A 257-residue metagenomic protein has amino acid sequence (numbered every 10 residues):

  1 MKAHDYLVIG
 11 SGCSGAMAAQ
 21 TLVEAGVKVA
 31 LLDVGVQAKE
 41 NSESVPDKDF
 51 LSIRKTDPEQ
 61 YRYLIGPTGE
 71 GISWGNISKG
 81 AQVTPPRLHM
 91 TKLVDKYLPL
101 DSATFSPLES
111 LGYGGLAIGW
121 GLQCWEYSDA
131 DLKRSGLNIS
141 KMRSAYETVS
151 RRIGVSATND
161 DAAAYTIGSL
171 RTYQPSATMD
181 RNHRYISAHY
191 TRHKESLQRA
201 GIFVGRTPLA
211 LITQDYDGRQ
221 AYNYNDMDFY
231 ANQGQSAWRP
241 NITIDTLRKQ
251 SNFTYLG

Functional and structural regions predicted by a protein language model:
K2-R134, N138-S140: N-terminal glycine-rich phosphate/pyrophosphate-binding loop and immediately adjacent elements
I9, L98, R184, G234-Q235: Residue-level marker of alpha-helix boundaries and capping positions
C13, M17, L137, K141-S144 (+2 more regions): Generic recognition of stable, solvent-exposed alpha-helical segments in well-folded globular domains
G26-A30, G35-S42, Y146-D160, G201 (+1 more regions): A generic secondary-structure signal for well-formed alpha-helical elements
A30-D33, G112, V204-T207, Y255-G257: A structural signal for short, well-ordered beta-strand segments and their strand-loop junctions that often border
S42-S44, Y216-R219: Short acidic, glycine/serine/threonine-rich loops at helix termini
P85, K92-G218: Rossmann-like flavin
A188-R199, R219-G257: Helical element adjacent to the flavin cofactor pocket in flavoenzyme catalytic cores
